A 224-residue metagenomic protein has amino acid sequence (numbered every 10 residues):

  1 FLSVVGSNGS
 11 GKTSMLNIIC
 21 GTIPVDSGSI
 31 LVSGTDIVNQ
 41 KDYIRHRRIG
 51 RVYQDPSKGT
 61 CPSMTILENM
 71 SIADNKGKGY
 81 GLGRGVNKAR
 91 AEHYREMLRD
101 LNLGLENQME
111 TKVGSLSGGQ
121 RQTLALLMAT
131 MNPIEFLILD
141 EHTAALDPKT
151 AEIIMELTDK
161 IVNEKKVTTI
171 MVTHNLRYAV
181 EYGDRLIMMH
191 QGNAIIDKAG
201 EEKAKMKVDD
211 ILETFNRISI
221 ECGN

Functional and structural regions predicted by a protein language model:
V5-S7: The feature captures the beta-strand-to-loop junction immediately N-terminal to the Walker
C20: Helix-to-loop junction immediately C-terminal to a conserved catalytic motif
G28-D36, K198: Conserved ABC transporter NBD signature motif
D36-G50, K58, Y80-G83, N87 (+1 more regions): ABC ATPase NBD coupling module
T130-E135: A short, proline-enriched helix->beta-strand linker immediately N-terminal to the Walker B motif in ABC-type P-loop
L137-D140: Catalytic Walker B motif of ABC-type/P-loop ATPase nucleotide-binding domains
T173-H174: H-loop/switch region of ABC-family ATPase nucleotide-binding domains
N193-R217: Conserved beta-strand-loop-alpha-helix hinge in the C-terminal portion of ABC ATPase nucleotide-binding domains
